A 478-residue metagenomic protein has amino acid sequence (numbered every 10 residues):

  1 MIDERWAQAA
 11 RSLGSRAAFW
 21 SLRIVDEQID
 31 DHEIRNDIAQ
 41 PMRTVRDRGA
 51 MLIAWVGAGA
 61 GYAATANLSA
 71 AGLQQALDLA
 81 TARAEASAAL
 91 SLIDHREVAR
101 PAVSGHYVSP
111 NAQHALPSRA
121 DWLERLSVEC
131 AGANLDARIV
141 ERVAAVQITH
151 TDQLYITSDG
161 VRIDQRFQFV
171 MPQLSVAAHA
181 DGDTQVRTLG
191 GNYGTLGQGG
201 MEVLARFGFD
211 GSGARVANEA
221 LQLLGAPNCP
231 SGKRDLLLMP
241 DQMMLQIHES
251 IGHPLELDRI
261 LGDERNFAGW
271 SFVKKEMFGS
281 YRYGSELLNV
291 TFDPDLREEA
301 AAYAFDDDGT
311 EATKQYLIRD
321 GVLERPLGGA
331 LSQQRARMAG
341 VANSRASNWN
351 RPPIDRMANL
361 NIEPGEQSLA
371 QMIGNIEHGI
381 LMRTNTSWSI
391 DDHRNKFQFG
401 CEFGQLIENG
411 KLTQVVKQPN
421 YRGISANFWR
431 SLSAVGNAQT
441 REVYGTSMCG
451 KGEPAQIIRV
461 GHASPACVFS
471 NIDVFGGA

Functional and structural regions predicted by a protein language model:
M1-A478: N-terminal small-residue-enriched
